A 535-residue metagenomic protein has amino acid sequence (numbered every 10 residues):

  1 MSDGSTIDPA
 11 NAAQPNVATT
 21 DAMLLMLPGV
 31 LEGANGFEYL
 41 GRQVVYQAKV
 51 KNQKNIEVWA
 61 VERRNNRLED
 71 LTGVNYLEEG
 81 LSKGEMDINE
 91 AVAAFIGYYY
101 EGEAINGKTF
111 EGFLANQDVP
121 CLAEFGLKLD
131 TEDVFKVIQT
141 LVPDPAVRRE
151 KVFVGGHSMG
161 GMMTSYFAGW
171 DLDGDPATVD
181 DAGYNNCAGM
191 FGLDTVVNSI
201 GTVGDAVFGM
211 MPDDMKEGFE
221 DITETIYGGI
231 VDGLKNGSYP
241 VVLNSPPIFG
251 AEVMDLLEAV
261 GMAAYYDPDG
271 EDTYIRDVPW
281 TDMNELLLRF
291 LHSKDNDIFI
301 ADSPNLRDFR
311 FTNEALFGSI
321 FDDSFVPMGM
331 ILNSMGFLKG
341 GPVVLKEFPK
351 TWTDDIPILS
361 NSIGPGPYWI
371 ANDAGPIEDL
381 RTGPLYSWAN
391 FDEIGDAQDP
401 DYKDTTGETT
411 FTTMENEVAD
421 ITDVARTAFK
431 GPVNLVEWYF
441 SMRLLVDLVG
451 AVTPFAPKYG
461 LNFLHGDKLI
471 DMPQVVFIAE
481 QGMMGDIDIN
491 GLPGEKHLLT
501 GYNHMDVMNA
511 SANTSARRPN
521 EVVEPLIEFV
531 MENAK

Functional and structural regions predicted by a protein language model:
M1-P15: A short loop-to-beta-strand scaffold at the N-terminal edge of the catalytic core in hydrolase folds
A12-Y98: Short, surface-exposed "cap/lid" segments of acyl-processing enzymes
L77-P145: Alpha/beta-hydrolase active-site loop
G155-T164: Gly/Ala-rich beta-loop-alpha elbow adjacent to hydrolase catalytic centers
G161, N198-S199, V475-D486, H504-D506: Acidic catalytic loop of the alpha/beta-hydrolase fold
F167-A301, N313: A catalytic-pocket lid/entrance helix-loop region that shapes and gates access to the active site across common
V241, S245-G450: Alpha/beta-hydrolase fold active-site neighborhood
L380, P384-P432, Y459-F463, L469-V475 (+1 more regions): Catalytic active-site module of serine/aspartate enzymes centered on a nucleophile-bearing elbow/loop
